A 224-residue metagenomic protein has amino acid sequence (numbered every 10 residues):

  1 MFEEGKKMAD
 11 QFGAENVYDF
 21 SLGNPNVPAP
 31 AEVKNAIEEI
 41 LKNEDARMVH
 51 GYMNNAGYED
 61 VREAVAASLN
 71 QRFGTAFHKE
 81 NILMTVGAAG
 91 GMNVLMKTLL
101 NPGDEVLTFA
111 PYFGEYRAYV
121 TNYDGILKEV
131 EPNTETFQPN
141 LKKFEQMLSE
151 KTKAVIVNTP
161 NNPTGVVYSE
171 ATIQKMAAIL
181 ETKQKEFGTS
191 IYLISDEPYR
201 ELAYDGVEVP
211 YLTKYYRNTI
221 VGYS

Functional and structural regions predicted by a protein language model:
M1-G87, V94: N-terminal small-domain helix-loop-helix segment of the aminotransferase-like
F20, T159-N162: Flexible low-complexity scaffold tracts in large eukaryotic assembly proteins
P28-P30, M92, Y116-R117, T164-G165 (+1 more regions): Glycine/Thr-rich phosphate-binding loops of Rossmann-like dinucleotide-binding domains
A76-I82, P102-E105, K151, T189-S190 (+1 more regions): Short acidic capping loops at alpha-helix termini that bridge into adjacent secondary structure
T98-V120: Conserved PLP-anchoring active-site segment centered on the Schiff-base-forming lysine
L107, A154-I156, I194: Structural motif
A110, E129-T134: Short beta->alpha connector loops at strand-helix junctions that form conserved, small/polar/Pro-enriched
T121, K128, Q138-K151, P163-S224: Active-site pre-lysine segment of PLP-dependent enzymes
